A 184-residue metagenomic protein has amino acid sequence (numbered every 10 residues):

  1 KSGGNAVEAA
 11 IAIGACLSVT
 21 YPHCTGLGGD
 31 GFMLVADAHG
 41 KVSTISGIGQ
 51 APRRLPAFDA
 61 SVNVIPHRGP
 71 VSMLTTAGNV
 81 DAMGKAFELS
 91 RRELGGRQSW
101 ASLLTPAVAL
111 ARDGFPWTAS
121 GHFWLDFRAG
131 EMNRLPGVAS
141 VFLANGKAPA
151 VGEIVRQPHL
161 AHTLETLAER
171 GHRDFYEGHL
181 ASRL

Functional and structural regions predicted by a protein language model:
K1-S2, A6-R170, F175-E177, A181-R183: Noncatalytic scaffold domains of N-terminal-nucleophile
